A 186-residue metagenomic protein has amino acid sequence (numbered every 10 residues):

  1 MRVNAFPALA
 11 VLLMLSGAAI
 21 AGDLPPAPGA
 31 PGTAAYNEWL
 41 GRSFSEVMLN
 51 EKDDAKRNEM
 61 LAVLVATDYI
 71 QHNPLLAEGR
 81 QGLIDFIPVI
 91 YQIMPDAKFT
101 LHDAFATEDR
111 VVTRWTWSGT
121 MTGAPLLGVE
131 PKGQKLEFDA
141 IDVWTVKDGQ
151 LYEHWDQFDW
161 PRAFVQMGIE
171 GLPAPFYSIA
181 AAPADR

Functional and structural regions predicted by a protein language model:
M1-A5: Positively charged n-region of N-terminal signal peptides that target proteins for export
P7-A18: Bacterial N-terminal signal peptides
A21-R186: C-terminal and inter-domain tail/linker signature
